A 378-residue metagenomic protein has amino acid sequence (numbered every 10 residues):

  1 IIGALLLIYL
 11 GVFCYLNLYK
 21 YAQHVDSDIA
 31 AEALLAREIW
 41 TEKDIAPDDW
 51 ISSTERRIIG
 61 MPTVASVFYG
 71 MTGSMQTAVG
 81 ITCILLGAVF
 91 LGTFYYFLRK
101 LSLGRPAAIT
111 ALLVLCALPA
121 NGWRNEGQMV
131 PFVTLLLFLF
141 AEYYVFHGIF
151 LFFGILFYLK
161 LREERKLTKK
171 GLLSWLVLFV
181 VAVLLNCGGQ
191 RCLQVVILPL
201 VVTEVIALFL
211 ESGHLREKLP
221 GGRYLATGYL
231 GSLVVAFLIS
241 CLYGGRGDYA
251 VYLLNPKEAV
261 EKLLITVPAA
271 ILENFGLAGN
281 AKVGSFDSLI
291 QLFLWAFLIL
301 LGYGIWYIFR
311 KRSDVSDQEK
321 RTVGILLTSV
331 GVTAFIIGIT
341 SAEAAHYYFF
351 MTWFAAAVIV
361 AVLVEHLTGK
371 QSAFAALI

Functional and structural regions predicted by a protein language model:
I1-L7, G171-V180, A226, L230 (+3 more regions): Signature aromatic-anchored transmembrane alpha helix within multi-pass, membrane-resident enzymes that catalyze glycan
G3, I81-T110, F153, G302-Y307: Transmembrane-helix motifs of polytopic, lipid-linked glycan transferases
L18-S27, W40-T63, T77: Membrane-proximal lumenal/periplasmic loop motifs of glycosylation machinery
V25, I58, R105-R162, A342-A356 (+1 more regions): Membrane-interface micro-motifs in multi-pass membrane enzymes
A31-R37, I51-S74, T266-G279: Short hydrophobic/aromatic helix or loop-helix immediately within or flanking a transmembrane segment in polytopic
E142-Y144, Q194-V195, F293-I299, Y303 (+2 more regions): Hydrophobic/aromatic-rich transmembrane helices and adjacent perimembrane loops
K166-G171, L208-A226, L300-S329, T340: Membrane-interface helix-loop-helix junctions at transmembrane boundaries of multi-pass membrane enzymes, predominantly
G171-R191, V196, V201, G231: Membrane-interface alpha helices of multi-pass inner-membrane proteins
